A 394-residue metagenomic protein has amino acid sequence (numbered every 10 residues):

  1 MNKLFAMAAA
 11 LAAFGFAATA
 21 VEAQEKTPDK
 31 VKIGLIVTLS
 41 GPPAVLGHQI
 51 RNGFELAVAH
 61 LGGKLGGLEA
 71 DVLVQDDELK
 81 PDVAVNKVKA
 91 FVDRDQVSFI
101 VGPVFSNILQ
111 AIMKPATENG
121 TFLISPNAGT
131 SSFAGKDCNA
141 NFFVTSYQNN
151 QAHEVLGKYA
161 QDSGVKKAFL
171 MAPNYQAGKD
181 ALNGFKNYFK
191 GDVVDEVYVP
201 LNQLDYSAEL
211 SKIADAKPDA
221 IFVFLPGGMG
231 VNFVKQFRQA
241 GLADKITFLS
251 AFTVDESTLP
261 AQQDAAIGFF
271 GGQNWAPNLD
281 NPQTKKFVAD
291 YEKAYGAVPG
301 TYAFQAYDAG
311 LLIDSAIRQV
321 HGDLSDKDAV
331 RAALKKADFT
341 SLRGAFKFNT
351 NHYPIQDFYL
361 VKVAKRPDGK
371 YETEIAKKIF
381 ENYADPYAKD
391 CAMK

Functional and structural regions predicted by a protein language model:
M1-K32, D390-K394: Short, low-complexity disordered leader/linker segments with a strong preference for bacterial N-terminal type II
V21-L35, G63-E69, Q161-K166: Immediate post-signal peptide segment of exported/extracytoplasmic ligand-binding proteins
T27, V31-G53, Q75-D82, V104-F105 (+4 more regions): Extracytoplasmic "Venus flytrap"
K30, V45-I50, H60, K64-F133 (+3 more regions): Beta-alpha junction/loop-to-helix N-cap segments that form part of ligand/metal-binding clefts
V31, K335-K394: Solvent-exposed, acidic/polar segments of extracytosolic/periplasmic ligand-binding ectodomains
L35, F91, D95-V104, I124-P126 (+5 more regions): Periplasmic-binding protein-like
N86, S131-A134, N139-A240, W275-K286: Extracellular/periplasmic Venus flytrap/periplasmic-binding protein
V234-Y307, R318-L324, P367, T373-K394: Extracellular/periplasmic periplasmic-binding protein-like sensory domains
